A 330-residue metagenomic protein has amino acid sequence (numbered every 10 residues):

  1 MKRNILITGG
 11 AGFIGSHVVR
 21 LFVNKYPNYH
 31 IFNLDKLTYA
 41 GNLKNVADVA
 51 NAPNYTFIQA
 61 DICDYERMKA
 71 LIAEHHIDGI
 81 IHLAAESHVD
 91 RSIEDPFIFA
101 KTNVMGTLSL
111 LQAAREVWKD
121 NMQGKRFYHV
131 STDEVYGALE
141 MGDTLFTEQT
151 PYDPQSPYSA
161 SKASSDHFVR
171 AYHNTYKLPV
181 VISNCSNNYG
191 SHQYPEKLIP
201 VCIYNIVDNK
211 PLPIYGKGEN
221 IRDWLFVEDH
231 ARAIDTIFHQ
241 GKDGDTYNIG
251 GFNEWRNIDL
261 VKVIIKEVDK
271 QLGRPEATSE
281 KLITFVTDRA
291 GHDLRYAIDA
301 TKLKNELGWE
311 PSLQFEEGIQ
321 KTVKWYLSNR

Functional and structural regions predicted by a protein language model:
M1-N188, E228, F238, N257 (+1 more regions): N-terminal Rossmann-like NAD(P)+-binding domain of SDR-like oxidoreductases, especially those catalyzing
K2-I5, V18, A60, P200 (+1 more regions): C-terminal substrate-binding subdomain of Rossmann-fold SDR/epimerase-dehydratase oxidoreductases
P27, P53, P151, P179 (+5 more regions): Proline-rich intrinsically disordered, low-complexity coils
G41, G79, H167, K197-V201 (+2 more regions): Generic alpha-helical secondary structure signal
V49, G142-T144, P195-I203, I264: A glycine/serine/threonine-rich, flexible loop-to-helix segment that serves as the NAD(P) cofactor-binding "lid"
E94, G106, H173-T175, K197 (+3 more regions): Short amphipathic alpha-helical leader/targeting segments
H192: Conserved GTPase G-domain signal focused on the G5
